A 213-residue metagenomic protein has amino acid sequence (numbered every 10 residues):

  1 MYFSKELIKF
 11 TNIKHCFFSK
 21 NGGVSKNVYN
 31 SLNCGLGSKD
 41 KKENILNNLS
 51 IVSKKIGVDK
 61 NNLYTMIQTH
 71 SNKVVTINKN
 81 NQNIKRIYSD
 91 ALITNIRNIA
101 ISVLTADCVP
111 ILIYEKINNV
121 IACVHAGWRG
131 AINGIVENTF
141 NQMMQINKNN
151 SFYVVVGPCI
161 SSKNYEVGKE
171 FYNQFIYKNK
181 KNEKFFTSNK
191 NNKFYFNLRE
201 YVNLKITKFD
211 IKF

Functional and structural regions predicted by a protein language model:
M1-F213: Active-site microenvironment for binding and transforming phosphate-containing groups
